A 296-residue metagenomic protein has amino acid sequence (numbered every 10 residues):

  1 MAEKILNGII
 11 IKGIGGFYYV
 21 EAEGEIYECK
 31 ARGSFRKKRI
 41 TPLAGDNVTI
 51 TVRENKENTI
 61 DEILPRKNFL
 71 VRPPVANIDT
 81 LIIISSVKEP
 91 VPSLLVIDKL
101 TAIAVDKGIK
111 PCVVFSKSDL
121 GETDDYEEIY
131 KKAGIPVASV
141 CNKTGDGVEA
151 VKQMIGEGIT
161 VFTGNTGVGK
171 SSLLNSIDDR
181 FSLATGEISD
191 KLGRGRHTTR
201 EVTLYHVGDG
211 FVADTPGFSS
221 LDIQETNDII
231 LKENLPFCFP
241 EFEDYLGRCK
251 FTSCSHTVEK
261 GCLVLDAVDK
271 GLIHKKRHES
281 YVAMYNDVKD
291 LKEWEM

Functional and structural regions predicted by a protein language model:
K4, G16, G33, R39-E54 (+7 more regions): Helix-rich effector regions associated with P-loop NTPase G domains
G8-I10, I60: Conserved hydrophobic positions within beta-strands
Y18-A22, C29, I50: SH3/SH3-like beta-barrel fold
N55-I63, V91-S93: Short, Lys/Arg- and Gly-enriched loop/turn segments at beta-strand edges
L95-V105: Histidine-anchored nucleotide/phosphate-binding helix
K117-V168: Canonical P-loop GTPase G-domain recognition
K170-G186: A conserved segment at the C-terminal end of the G1
